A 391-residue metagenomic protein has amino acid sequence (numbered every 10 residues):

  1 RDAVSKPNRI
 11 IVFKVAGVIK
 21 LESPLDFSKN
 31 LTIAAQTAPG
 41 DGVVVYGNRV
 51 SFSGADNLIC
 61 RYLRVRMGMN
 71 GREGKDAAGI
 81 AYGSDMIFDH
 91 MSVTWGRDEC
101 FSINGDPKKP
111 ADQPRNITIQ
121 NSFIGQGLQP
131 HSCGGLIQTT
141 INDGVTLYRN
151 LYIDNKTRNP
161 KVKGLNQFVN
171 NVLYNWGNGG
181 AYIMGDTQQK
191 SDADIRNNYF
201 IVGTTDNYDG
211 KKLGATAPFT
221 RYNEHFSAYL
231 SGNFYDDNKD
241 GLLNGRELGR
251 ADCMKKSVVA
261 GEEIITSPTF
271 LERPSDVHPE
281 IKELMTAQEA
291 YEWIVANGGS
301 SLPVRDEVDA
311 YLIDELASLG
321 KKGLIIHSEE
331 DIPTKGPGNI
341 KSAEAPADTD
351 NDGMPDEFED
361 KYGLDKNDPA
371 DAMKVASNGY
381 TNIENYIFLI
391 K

Functional and structural regions predicted by a protein language model:
D2-P7, V18-A34, D41-R61, M67-G83: Extracellular beta-strand-rich solenoid/capping regions of secreted or surface-exposed proteins that bind or remodel
K14, E22, G47-N48, N367-M373: Surface-exposed patches in mature extracellular/periplasmic domains of secreted proteins
A16-V18, T37-G40, G203-D206, N238-D240 (+2 more regions): Acidic glycine-/aspartate-rich tracts in secreted/extracellular proteins
N30, A35, D56-M67, Y82-D98 (+4 more regions): Right-handed parallel beta-helix
R49, A77-G79, E99-C100, S132-L136 (+4 more regions): Structural detector of coil-to-beta-strand junctions
V162-P333: Extracellular beta-rich repeat passengers
I332-K391: Extracellular calcium-associated, cysteine-rich motifs in secreted modular proteins
